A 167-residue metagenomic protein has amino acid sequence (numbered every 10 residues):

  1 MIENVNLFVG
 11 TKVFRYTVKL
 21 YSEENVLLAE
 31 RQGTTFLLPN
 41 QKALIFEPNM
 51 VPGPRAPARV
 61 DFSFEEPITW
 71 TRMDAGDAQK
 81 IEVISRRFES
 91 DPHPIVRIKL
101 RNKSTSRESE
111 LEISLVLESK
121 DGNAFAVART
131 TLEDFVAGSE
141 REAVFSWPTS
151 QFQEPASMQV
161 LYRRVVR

Functional and structural regions predicted by a protein language model:
M1, A143-V144: An N-terminus-focused feature that recognizes amino-terminal "leader" regions
E3-V5, R97-K103: Short edge beta-strand/loop segments characteristic of extracellular beta-sandwich folds
L7-L44, S104-E142: Extended intrinsically disordered, low-complexity coil regions enriched in Ser, Thr, Gly, Ala and often Pro
F14, P94-I98: A short hydrophobic beta-strand element
T34-F36, Q41-I95, F125-R129, F135 (+1 more regions): Terminal connector regions
